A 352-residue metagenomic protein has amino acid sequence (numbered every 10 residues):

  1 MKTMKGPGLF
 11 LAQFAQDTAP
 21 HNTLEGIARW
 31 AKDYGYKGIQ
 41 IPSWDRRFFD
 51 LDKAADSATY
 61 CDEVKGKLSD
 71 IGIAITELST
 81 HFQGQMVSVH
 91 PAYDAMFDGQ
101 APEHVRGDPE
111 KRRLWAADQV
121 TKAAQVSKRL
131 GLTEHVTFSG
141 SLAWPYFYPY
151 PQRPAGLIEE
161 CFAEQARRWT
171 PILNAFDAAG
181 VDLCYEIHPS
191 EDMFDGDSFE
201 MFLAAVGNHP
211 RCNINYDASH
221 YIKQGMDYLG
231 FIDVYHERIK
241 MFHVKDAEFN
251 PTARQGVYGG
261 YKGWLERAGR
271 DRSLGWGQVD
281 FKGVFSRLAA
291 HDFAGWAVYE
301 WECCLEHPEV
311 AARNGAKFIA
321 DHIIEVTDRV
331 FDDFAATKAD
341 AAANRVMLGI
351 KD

Functional and structural regions predicted by a protein language model:
K2-H21: Boundary/entry segment of secreted carbohydrate-active catalytic domains
K5-P7, N22, G38-I39, L78 (+3 more regions): Acidic/histidine-rich catalytic cores of soluble enzymes
A15, F49-A54, H104-L114, E159 (+1 more regions): The substrate-binding groove and active-site-proximal loops of carbohydrate-active enzymes, especially glycoside
H21, E25, R29-W30, E63 (+3 more regions): Active-site acidic/histidine proton-transfer and metal-coordination neighborhood in alpha/beta enzyme cores
A31, I39, L68, L78 (+9 more regions): Conserved, mostly hydrophobic/aromatic
Y36, I41, I73, L132 (+2 more regions): A structural motif
I41-K65, G84, S139-Y146: Glycine-rich, proline-tolerant flexible connector loops at the mouths of alpha/beta enzymes
P308-F331: C-terminal helical cap(s) of enzyme catalytic domains, especially alpha/beta-barrels
